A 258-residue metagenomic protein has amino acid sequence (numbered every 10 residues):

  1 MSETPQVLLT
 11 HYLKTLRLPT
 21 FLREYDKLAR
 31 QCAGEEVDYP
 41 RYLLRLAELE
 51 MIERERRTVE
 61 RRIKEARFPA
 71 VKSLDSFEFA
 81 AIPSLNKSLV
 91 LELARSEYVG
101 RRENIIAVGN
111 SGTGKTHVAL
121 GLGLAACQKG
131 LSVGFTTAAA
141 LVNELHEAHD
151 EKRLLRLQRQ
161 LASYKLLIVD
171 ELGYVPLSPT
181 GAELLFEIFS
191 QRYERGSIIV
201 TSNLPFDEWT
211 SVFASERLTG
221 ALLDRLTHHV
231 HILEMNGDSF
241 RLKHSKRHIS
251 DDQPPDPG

Functional and structural regions predicted by a protein language model:
M1-F21: Charged, compositionally biased N-terminal leader segments and the immediate start of the first structured element
L8-H11, K27-Q31, S76, N104-V108 (+1 more regions): Short hinge/gating elements
Y12, L18-T20, K64-L85: Dynamic helix-loop-helix/coil hinge segments at AAA+ ATPase domain boundaries and subdomain interfaces
P19-A70: Interdomain "pre-motor" coupling segment immediately N-terminal to P-loop NTPase/helicase cores
L85-S163, T210-F213: Conserved P-loop
S132-T136, A140-S163, L172-G258: Replace "adjacent to P-loop NTPase cores in ATP/GTP-dependent enzymes" with "adjacent to NTP-binding cores
L166: Walker B motif beta-strand of ABC-family P-loop ATPases
